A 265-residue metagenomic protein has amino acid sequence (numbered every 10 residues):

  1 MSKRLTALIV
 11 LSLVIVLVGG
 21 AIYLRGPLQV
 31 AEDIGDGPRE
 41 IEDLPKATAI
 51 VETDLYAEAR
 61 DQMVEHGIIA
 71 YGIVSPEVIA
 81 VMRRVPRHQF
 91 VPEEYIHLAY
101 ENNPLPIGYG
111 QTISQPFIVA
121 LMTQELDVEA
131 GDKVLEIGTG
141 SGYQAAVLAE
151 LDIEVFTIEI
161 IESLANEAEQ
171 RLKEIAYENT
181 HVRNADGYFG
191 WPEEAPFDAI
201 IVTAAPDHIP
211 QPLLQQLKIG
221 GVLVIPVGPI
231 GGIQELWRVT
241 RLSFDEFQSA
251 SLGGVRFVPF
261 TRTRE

Functional and structural regions predicted by a protein language model:
M1-L5: Positively charged n-region of N-terminal signal peptides that target proteins for export
I9-V14, A21-L135, A146-V147, L151 (+4 more regions): Class I SAM-dependent transferase core
D127-Q248: Conserved nucleotide-cofactor-binding alpha/beta core module
